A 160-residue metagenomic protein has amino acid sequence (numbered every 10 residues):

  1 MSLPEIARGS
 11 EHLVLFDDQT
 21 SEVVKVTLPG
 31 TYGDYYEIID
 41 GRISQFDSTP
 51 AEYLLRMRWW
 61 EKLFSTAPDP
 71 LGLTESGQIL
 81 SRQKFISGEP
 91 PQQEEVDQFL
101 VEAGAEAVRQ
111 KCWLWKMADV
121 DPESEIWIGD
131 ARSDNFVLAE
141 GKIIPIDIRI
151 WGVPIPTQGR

Functional and structural regions predicted by a protein language model:
M1-E5, P68-L71: Short secondary-structure junctions
S2-E61: ATP-binding glycine-rich loop module of kinase domains
S10, G41-R42, W60-F64, D69-L71 (+2 more regions): Charge-enriched interaction surfaces
F16-D17, E75, A131, L138: Generic beta-strand structural signal
V26-P29, W113-R160: Catalytic activation segment of kinase domains across protein kinase-like and atypical kinase folds
G33-I39, E94, P154-G159: A short, polar/proline- and glycine-enriched secondary-structure boundary/capping micro-motif
R58-L114: Conserved structural core of kinase catalytic domains
